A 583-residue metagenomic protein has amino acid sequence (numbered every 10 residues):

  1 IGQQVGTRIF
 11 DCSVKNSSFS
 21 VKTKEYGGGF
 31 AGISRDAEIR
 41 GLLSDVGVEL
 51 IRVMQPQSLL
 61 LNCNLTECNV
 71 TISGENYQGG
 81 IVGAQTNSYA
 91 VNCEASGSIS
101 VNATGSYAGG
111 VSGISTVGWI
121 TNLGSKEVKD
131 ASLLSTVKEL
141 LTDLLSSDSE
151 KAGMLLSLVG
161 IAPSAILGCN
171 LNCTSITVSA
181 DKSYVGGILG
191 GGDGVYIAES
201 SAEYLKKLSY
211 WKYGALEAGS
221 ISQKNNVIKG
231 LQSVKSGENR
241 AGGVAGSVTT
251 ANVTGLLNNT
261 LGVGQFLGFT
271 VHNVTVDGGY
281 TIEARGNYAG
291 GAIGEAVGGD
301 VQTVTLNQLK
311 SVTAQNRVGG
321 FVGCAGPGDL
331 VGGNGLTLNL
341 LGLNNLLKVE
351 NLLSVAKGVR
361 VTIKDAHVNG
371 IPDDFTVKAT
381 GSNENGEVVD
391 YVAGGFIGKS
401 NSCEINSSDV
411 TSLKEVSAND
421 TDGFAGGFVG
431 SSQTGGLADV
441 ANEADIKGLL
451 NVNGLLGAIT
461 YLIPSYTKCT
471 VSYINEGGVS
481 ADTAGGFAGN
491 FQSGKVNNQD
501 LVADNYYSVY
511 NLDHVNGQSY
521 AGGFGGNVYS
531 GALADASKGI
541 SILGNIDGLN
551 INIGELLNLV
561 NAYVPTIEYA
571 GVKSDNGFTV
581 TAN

Functional and structural regions predicted by a protein language model:
I1-N583: Surface-exposed loop/turn motifs in large extracellular/passenger domains
